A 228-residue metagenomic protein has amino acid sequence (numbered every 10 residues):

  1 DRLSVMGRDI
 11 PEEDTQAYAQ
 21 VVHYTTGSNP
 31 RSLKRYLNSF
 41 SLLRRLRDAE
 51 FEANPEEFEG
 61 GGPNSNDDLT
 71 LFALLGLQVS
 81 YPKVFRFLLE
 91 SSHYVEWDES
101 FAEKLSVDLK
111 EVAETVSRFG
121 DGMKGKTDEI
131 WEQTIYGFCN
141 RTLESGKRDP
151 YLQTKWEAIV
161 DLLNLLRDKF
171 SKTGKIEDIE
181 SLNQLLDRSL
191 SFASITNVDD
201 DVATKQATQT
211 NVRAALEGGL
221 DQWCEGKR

Functional and structural regions predicted by a protein language model:
D1-R228: The feature marks long, low-complexity, polar/acidic/proline-rich intrinsically disordered regions embedded in large
